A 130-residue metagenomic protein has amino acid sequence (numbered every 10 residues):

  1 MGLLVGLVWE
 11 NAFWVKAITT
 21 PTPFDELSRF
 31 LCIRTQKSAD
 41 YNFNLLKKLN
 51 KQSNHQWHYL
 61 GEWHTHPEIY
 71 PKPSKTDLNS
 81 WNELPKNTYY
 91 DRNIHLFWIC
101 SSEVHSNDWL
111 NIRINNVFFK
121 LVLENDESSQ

Functional and structural regions predicted by a protein language model:
M1-Y59, P67-Q130: Conserved beta-strand-loop surface patch within small alpha/beta domains used for substrate/adaptor or ligand engagement
